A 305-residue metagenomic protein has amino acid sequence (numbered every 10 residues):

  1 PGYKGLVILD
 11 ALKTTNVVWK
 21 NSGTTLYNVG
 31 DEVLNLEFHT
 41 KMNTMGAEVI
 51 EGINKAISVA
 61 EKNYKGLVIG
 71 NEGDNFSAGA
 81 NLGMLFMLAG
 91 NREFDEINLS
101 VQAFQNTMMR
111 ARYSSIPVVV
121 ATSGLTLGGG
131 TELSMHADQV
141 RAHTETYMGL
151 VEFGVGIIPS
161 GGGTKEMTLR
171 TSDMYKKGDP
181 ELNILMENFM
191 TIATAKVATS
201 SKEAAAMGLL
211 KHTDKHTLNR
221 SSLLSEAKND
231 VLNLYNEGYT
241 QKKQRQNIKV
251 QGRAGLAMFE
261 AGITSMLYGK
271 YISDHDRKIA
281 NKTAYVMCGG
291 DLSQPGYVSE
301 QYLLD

Functional and structural regions predicted by a protein language model:
P1-G70, R170-S200, H212-D214, L218-D305: Intrinsically disordered, low-complexity segments enriched in small/flexible residues
D31-L36, I50-D95, Q105-A121, H143-Y147: A structural preference for short, pocket-lining loop segments at secondary-structure junctions
E37-T40, A89, E152, G208: Short, histidine-centered active-site or binding-site loop motifs used for metal coordination, general acid-base
M42-N43, A47, E93-V101: Short acidic-aromatic active-site loops that bind/stabilize oxyanions
M42-N43, N75, L125, I157: Short strand->helix junction
M45, A80, A137: Single, functionally critical "micro-switch" positions that shape active/binding sites and transmembrane helices
A47-I50, G79, T131, G161: Conserved strand-to-helix beginnings and helix N-cap segments that scaffold or border functional pockets
I97-V101, Q105, M109-Q246: Conserved catalytic cores of soluble enzyme domains, especially glycine-rich substrate-binding beta-alpha loops
